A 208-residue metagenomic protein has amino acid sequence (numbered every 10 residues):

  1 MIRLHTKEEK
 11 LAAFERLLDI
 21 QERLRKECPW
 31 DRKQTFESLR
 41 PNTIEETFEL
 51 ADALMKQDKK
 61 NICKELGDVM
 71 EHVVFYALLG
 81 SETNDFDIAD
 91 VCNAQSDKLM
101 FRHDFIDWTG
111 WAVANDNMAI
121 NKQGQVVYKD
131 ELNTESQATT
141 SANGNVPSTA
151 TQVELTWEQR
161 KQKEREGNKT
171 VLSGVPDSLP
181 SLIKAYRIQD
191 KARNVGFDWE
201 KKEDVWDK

Functional and structural regions predicted by a protein language model:
M1-E65, E71-K208: Flexible "arm" and connector segments at domain edges
